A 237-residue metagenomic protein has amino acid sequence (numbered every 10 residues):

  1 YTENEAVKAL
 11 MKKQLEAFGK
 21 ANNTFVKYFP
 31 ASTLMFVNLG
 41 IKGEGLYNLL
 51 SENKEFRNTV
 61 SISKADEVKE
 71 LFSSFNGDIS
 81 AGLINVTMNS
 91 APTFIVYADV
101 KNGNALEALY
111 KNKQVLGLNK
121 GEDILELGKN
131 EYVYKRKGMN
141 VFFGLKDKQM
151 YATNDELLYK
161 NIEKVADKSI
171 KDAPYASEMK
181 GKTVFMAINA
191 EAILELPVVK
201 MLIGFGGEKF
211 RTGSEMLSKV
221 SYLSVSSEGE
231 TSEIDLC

Functional and structural regions predicted by a protein language model:
Y1-A91, N104-N119: Structural boundary/hinge residues at secondary-structure and domain interfaces
Y1-E3, L39-I41, S51, L83-V86 (+8 more regions): Surface-exposed beta-strand edges and flanking loops
Y1-G40, E44-N48, S177-C237: Leucine-rich, highly hydrophobic segment in Treponema pallidum outer-membrane-associated proteins
S51, E55-S74, G128-G138, V198-T212: Generic detector of solvent-exposed, compositionally biased contiguous segments
E52-T59, D78, N112, V165-K168 (+4 more regions): Surface-exposed polar/charged interaction patches
I62-K69, D147-K164, G207-S224: Extended, charge-rich low-complexity interaction segments
S63-E67, K171-P174, E230: Non-transmembrane, amphipathic alpha-helical segments
S73-K182: Single conserved position on a long alpha-helix in the C-terminal lobe of the eukaryotic protein kinase
